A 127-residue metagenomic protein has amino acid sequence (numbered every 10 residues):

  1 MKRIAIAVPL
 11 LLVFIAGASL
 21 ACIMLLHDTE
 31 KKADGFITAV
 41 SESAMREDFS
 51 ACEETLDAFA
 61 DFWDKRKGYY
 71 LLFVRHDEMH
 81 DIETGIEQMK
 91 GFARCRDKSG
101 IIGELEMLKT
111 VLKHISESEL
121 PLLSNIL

Functional and structural regions predicted by a protein language model:
M1-E42, E53-L127: C-terminal-biased regions
